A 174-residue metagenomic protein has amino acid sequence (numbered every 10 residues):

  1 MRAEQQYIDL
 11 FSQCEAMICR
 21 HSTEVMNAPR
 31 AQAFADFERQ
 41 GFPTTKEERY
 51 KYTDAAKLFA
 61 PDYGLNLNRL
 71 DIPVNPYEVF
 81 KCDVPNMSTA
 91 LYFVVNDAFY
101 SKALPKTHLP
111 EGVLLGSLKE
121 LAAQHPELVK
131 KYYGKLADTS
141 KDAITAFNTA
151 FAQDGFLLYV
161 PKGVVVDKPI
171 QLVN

Functional and structural regions predicted by a protein language model:
M1-N174: Glycine-rich and polybasic anion-binding loops at the starts of cofactor/ligand-binding domains
